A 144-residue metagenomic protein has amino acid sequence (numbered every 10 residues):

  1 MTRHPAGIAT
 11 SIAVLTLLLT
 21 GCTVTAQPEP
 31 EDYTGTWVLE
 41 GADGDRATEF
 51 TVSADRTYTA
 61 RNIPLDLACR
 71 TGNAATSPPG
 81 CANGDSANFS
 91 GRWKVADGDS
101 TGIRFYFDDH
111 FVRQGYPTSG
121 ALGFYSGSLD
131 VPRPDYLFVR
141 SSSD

Functional and structural regions predicted by a protein language model:
M1-T25: Secretory targeting and sorting signals
C22-D144: Lipid interaction determinants
